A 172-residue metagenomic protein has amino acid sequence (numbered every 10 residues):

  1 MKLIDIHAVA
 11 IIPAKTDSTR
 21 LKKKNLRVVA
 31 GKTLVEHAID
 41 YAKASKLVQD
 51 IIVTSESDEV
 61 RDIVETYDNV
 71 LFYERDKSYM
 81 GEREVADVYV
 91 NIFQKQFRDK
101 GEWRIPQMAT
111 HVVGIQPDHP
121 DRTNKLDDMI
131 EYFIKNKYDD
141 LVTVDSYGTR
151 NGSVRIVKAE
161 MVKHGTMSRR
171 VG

Functional and structural regions predicted by a protein language model:
M1-K22: N-terminal nucleotide-binding beta1-loop-alpha1 segment
I6-A8, V48, M108-A109, Y138: Local beta-strand N-terminus motif with an aromatic residue
H7-I12, V35, D50-V53: Hydrophobic targeting segments
K24-V29, S78-Y79: Short glycine-enriched, charge-decorated loop/helix-capping segments at active-site entrances that position
L34-D50, D62: A short, N-terminal amphipathic alpha-helix
I51-S55, D140-T143: Short, hydrophobic beta-strand segments that form beta-sheet elements in well-ordered domains
I52, D58-V113, D121-R122, D128: Short phosphate-binding loop-to-helix
Q107-H111, Q116-G172: Conserved core of the sugar-phosphate nucleotidyltransferase
